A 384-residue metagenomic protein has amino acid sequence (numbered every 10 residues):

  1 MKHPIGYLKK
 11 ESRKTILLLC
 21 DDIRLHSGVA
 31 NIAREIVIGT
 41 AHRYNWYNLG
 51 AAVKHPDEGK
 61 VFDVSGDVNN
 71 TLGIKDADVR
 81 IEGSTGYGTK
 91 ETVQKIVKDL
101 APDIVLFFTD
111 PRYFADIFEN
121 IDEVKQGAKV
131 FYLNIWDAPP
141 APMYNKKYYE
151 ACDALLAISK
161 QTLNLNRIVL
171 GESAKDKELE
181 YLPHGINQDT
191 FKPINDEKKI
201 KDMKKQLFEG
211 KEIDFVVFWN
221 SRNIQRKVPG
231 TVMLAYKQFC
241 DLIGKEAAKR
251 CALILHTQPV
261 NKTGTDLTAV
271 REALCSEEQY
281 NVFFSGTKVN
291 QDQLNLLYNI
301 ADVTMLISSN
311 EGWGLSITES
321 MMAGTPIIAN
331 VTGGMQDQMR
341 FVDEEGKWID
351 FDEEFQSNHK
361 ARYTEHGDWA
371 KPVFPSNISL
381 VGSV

Functional and structural regions predicted by a protein language model:
M1-G66, L100: N-terminal subdomain of nucleotide-sugar transferases
L18, G210-K227, M233-Y236, L253: Conserved donor-binding/catalytic core segment of Leloir-type glycosyltransferases
D63-A154, K160: Extended catalytic core of nucleotide-activated donor transferases of GT-like folds
E123, T257, G264-D292: Nucleotide-activated donor-binding/catalytic signature segment of Leloir-type glycosyltransferases, i.e., the conserved
P142-Y181, I186-P193, T265, A269: A short, active-site helix/loop in glycosyltransferases that binds the activated sugar's phosphate group
K192-G210: A short helix/loop element that forms part of the nucleotide-sugar donor recognition site in Leloir-type
S309: Aromatic "clamp/platform" in nucleotide-sugar-dependent glycosyltransferases that forms part of the donor/acceptor
P326-A329, M339-R340, G346-W348, E353: Short hydrophobic beta-strand element within catalytic cores of glycosyltransferases and related nucleotide-activated
